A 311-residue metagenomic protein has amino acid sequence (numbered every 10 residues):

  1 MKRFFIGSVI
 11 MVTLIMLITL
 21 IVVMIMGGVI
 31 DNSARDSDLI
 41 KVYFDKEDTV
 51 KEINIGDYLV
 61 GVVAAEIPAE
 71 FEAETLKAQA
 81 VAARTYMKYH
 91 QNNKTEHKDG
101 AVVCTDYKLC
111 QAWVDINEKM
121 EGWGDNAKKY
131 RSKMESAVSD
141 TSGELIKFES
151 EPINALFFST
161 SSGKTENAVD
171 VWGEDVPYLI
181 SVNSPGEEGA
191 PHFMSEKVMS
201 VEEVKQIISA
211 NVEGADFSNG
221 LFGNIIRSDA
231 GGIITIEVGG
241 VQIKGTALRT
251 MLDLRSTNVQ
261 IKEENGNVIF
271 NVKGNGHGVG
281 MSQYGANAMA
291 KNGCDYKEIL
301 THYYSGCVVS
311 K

Functional and structural regions predicted by a protein language model:
M1-K311: Conserved, single-site charged/polar hotspot
